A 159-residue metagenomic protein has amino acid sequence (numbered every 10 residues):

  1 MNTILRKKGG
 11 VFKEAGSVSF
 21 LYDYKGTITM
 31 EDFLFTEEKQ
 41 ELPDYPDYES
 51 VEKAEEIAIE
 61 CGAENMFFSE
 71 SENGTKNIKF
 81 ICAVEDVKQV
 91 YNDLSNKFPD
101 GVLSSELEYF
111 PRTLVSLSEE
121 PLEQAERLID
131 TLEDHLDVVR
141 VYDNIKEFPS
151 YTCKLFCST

Functional and structural regions predicted by a protein language model:
N2-K13, V18-K39, V87, D143: N-terminal cationic and glycine-rich segments that engage phosphates or anionic surfaces
T29-Q40, Y45-T159: Positively charged, low-complexity, intrinsically disordered RNA-binding extensions
